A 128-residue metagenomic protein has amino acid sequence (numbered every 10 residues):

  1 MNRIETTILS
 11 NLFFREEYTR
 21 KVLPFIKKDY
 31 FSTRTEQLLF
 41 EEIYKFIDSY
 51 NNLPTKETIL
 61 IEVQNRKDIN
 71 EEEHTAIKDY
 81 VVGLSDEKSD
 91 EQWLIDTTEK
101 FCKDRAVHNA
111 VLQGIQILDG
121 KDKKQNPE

Functional and structural regions predicted by a protein language model:
M1-F101: Noncatalytic partner-interaction/assembly domains of nucleic-acid and motor enzyme complexes, especially the accessory
V82-E128: Interdomain "pre-motor" coupling segment immediately N-terminal to P-loop NTPase/helicase cores
